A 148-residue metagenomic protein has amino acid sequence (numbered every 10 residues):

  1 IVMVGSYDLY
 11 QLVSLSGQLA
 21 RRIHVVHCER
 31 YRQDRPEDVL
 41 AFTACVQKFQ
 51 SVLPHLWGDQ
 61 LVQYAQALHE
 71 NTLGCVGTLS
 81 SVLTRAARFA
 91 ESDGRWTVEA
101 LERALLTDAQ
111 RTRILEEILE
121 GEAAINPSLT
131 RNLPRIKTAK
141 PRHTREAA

Functional and structural regions predicted by a protein language model:
I1, V26-C28, V46, L101: Generic structural hydrophobic/aromatic packing signal, biased to beta-strands
I1-G17: Sensor-1/coupling segment of RecA-like P-loop NTPase cores
G5, R30, L83: Active-site proximal loops enriched in glycine and acidic residues that flank catalytic Cys/His/Asp and coordinate
S14-D34: A short helix-turn-beta junction within AAA+ P-loop NTPase domains corresponding to the substrate/partner-engaging
Q33-A148: C-terminal alpha-helical "lid" subdomain
